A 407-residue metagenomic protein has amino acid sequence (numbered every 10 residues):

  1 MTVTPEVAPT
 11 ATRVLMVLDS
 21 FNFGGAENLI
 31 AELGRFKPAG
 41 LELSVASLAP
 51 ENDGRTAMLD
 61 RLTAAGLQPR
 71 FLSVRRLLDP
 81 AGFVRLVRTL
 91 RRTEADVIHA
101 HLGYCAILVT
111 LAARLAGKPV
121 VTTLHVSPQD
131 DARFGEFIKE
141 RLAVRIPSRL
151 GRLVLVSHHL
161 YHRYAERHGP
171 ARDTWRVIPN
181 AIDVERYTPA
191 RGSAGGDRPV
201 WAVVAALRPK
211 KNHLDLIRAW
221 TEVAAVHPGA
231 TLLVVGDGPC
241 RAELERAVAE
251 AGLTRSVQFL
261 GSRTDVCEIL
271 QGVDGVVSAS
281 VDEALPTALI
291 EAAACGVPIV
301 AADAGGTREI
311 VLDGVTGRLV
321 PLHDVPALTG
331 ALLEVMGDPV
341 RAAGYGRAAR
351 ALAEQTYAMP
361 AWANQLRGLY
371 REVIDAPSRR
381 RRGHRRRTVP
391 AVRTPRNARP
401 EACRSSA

Functional and structural regions predicted by a protein language model:
L15-V17, S193-W220: Conserved donor-binding/catalytic core segment of Leloir-type glycosyltransferases
M16-P80, P239: N-terminal strand-loop element at the rim of the active site of nucleotide-sugar-dependent glycosyltransferases
A100-A106, L124: Short His-centered aromatic/hydrophobic patch
H159, A181: Carbohydrate-associated surface elements
S262, V281: Aromatic "clamp/platform" in nucleotide-sugar-dependent glycosyltransferases that forms part of the donor/acceptor
P298-A301, V311: Short hydrophobic beta-strand element within catalytic cores of glycosyltransferases and related nucleotide-activated
D313-G314, R318-V325, E334-P339: Conserved acidic donor-binding segment of nucleotide-sugar-dependent glycosyltransferases
E334, R341-T356, W362-G368: A short, well-ordered alpha-helix in the C-terminal region of glycosyltransferases
